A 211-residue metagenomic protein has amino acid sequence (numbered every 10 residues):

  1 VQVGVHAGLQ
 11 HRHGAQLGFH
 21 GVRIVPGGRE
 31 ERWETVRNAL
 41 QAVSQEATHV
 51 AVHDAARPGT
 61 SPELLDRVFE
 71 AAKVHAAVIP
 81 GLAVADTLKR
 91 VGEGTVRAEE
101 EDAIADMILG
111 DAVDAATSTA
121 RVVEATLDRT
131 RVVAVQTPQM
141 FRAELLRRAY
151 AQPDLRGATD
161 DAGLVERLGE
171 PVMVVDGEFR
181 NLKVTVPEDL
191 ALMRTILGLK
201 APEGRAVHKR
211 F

Functional and structural regions predicted by a protein language model:
V1-T48: Conserved N-terminal catalytic core of the sugar/cofactor nucleotidyltransferase
Q2-G4, V52-H53, P80-A83, Q136 (+1 more regions): Short beta-strand segments
F19, A47-T48, K73-A77, E170 (+1 more regions): Short, high-confidence coil segments that cap the C-terminus of an alpha-helix and link into the following beta-strand
R29-E30, A55-P58, V84-A85: Short glycine-rich anion-binding loops that position phosphate/pyrophosphate groups of nucleotides and phosphorylated
A39, H53-D54, A83, R142 (+1 more regions): Residue-level signal for inorganic ion chemistry
E46-R57: Short beta-strand-to-loop acidic/aromatic patch adjacent to the donor-nucleotide binding site
T60-M173, F211: Conserved core of the sugar-phosphate nucleotidyltransferase
A105, D161-A162, F179, D189-F211: SAM-dependent methyltransferases
